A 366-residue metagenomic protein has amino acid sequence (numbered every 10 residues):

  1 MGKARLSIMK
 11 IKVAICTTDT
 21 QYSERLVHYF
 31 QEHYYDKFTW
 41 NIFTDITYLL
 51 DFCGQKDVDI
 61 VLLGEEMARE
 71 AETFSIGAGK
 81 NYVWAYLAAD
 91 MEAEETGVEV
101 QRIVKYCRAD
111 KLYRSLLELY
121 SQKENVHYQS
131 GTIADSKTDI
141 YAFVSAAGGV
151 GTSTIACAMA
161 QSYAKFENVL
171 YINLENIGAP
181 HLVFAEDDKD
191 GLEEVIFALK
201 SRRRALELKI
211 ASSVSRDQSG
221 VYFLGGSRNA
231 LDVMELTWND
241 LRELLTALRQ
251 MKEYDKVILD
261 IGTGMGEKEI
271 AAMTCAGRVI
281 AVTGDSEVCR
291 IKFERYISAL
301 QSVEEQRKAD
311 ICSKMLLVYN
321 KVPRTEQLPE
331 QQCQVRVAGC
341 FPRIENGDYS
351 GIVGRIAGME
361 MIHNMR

Functional and structural regions predicted by a protein language model:
K10-Q21, L26-F30, V61-L62, Y82-V83: Conserved acidic segment of CheY-like receiver
S23, D57-W84, A89-D90, T96: Conserved phosphotransfer microenvironments
Q31-I60, E65-T73: A short, well-structured beta->alpha microelement
G79-I140: Extreme N-terminal, non-catalytic leader segments that precede Walker-type/kinase nucleotide-binding cores
K137-N176: Walker A/P-loop phosphate-binding motif and the immediately C-terminal alpha-helix
F166-F223: Phosphate-binding loop that captures ATP/GTP phosphates
R202-Q218, G225-G262: Cytosolic-facing regulatory segments adjacent to core modules
R249-P342: Conserved catalytic-core segment of NTP-binding enzymes
